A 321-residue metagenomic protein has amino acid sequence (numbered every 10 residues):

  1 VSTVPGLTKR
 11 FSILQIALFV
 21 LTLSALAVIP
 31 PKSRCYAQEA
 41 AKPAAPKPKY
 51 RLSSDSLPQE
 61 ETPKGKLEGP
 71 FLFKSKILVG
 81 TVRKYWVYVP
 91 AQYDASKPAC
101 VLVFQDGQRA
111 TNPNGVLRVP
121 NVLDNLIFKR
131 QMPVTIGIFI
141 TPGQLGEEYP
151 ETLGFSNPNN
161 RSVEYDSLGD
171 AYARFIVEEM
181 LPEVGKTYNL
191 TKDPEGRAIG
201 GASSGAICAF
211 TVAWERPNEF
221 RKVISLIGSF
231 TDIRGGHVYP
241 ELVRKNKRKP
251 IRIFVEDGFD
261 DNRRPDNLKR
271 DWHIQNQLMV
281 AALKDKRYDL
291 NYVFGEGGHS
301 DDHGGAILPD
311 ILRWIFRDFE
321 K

Functional and structural regions predicted by a protein language model:
V1-F11: N-terminal secretory signal peptides that target proteins for export/translocation
P5, P31-K32: Hydrophobic alpha-helical membrane-insertion segments
S12-Q15, S54: Intrinsic-disorder/low-complexity regions
Q15-V28: Bacterial N-terminal signal peptides
C35-K321: Non-catalytic cap/lid and distal C-terminal segments of serine-dependent acyl enzymes
